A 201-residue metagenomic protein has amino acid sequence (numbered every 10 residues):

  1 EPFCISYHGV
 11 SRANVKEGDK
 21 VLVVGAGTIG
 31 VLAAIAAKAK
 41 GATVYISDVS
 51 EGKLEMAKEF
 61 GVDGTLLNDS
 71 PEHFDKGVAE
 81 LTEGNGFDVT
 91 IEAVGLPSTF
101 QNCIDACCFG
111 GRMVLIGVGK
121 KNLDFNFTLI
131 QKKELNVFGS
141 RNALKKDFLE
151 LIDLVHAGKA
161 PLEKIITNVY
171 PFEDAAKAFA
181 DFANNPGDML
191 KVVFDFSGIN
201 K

Functional and structural regions predicted by a protein language model:
E1-P71: Mid-domain Rossmann-like dinucleotide-binding core that forms the NAD(H)/NADP(H) cofactor-binding site
A13-N14, E55, F60-N136, I199-K201: Glycine-rich cofactor phosphate-binding loops and adjacent beta1-alpha1 units of small-molecule cofactor enzyme domains
L22, A26, I46-S47, L66-L67 (+4 more regions): Glycine- and other small-residue-rich loops at beta-strand/loop junctions that grip anionic moieties
K38, Q131, H156: Anion (oxyanion) recognition and catalysis
S50, G119, A143: Residues in the short beta-alpha loop(s) of Rossmann-like NAD(P)-binding domains
Q101-D105, K145-K201: C-terminal hydrophobic helical "lid"/dimerization subdomain of Rossmann-like NAD(P)H-dependent oxidoreductases
N136, N142-A143: Glycine-rich phosphate/pyrophosphate-binding beta-alpha loops
